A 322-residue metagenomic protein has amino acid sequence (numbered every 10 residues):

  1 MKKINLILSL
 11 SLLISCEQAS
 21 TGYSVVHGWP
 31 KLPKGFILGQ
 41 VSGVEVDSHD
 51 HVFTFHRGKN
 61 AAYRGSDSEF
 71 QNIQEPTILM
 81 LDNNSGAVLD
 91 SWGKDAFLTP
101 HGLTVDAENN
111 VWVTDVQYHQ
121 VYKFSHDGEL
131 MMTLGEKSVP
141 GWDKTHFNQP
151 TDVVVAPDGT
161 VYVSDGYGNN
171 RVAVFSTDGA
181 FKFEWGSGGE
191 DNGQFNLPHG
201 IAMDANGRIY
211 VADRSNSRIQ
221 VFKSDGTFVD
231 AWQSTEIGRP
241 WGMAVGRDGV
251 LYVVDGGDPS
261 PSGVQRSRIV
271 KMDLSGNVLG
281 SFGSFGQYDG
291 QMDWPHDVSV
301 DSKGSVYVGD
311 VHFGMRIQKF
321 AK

Functional and structural regions predicted by a protein language model:
N5-S15: Bacterial N-terminal signal peptides
Q18-K322: Eukaryotic scaffold repeat domains enriched in small/polar residues
